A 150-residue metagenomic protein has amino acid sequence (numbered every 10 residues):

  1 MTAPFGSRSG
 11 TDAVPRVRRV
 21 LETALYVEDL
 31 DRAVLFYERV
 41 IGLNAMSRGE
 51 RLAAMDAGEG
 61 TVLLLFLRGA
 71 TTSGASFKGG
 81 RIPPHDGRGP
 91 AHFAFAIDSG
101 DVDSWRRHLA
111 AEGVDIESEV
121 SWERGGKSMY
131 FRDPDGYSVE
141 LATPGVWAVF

Functional and structural regions predicted by a protein language model:
T2-L21, N44-D98, S104-R132, G145-F150: Vicinal oxygen chelate
A24: Polyanion-binding surface elements
V27-D29, E123: Conserved beta-strand-loop-alpha-helix junction that forms the acyl-donor binding cleft
D29, D133-G136: Conserved phosphate-binding and hydrolysis motifs of nucleotide-dependent enzymes
L30, V102: Aromatic/hydrophobic pocket-lining residues that form the small-molecule binding cavity in soluble enzyme cores
A33-V40, L109, G136: Conserved active-site tyrosine of GNAT-family acetyltransferases
V62, S138-L141: Short glycine-/small-residue motifs
